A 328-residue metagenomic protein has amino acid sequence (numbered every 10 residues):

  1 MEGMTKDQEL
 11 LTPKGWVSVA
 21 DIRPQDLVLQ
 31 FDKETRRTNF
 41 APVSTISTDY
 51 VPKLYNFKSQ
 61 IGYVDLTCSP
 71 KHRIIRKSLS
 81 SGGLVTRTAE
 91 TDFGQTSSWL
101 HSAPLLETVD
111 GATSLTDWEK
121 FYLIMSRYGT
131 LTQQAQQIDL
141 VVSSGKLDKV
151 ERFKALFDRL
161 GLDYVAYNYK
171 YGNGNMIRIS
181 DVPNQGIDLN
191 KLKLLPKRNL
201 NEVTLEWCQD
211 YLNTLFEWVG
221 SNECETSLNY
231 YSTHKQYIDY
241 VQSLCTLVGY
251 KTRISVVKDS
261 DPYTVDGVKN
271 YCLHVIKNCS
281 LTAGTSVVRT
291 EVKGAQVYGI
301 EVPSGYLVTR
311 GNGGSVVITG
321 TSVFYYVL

Functional and structural regions predicted by a protein language model:
M1-E2, V19, Q30, T45-D261 (+1 more regions): Intein-associated homing endonuclease modules of the LAGLIDADG/DOD-type, together with closely related HINT-family
M1-R23: Protein maturation boundaries and topogenic segments
Q8-P13, V28, F57-S59: A short beta-strand micro-motif
K14-G15, R36, I61-Y63: Glycine-centered tight beta-turn/hairpin loop motif at sheet-sheet or coil-to-beta transitions
P24-N39, Y250: Ser/Thr/Gly-rich low-complexity blocks that favor extended beta-strand/coil architectures
T38-I46: Short, ligand-facing micro-motifs at secondary-structure edges
V265-D266, N270-V275: C-terminal edge-of-domain segments
